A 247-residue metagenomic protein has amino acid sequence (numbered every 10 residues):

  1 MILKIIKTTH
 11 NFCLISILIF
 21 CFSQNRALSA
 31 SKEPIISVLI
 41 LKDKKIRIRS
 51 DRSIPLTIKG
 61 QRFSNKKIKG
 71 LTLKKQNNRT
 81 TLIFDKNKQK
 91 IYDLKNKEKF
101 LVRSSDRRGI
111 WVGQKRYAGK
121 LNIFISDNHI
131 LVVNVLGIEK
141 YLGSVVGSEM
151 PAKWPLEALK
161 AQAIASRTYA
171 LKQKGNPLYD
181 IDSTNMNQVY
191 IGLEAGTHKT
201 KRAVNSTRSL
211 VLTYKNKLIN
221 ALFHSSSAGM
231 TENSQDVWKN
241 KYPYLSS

Functional and structural regions predicted by a protein language model:
I2-C13: Bacterial N-terminal signal peptides that target proteins for export
N11-C21: Bacterial N-terminal signal peptides
A27-A30: Boundary at the C-terminal end of the N-terminal hydrophobic targeting segment
K32-P55: N-terminal mature-domain "stem" immediately C-terminal to a signal peptide or N-terminal signal-anchor/transmembrane
R62-G137, S206: A contiguous strand-loop segment
G137-K153: Acidic/histidine-rich, surface-exposed loop or edge segments in extracytoplasmic proteins
W154-S247: Extended substrate/cofactor- or partner-recognition/assembly subdomains adjacent to catalytic sites in enzymes
